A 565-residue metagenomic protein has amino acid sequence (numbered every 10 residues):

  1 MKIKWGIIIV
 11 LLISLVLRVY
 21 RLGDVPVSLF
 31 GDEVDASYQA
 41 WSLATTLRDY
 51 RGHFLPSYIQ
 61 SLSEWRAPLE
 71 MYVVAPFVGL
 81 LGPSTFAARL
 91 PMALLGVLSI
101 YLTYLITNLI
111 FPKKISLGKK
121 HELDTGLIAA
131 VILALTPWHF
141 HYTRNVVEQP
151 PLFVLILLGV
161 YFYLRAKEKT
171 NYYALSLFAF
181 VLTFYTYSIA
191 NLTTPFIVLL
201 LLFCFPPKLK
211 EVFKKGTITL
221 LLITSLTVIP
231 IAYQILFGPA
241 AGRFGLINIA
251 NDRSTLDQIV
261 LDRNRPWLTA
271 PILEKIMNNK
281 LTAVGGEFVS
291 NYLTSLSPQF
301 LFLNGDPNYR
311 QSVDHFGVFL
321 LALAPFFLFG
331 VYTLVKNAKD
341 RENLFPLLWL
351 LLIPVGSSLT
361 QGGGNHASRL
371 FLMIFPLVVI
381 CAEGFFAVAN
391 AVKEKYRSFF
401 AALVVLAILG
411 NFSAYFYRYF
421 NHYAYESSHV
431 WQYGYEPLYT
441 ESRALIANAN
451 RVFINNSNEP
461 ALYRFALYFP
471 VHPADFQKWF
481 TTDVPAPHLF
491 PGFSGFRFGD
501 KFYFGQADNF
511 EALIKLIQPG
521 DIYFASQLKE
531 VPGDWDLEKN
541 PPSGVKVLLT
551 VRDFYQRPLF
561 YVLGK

Functional and structural regions predicted by a protein language model:
K2-I259, A270-E274, T282, N291-N390: Membrane-integral, polyisoprenol-dependent glycosyltransferases of the GT-C/oligosaccharyltransferase superfamily
A36, L69, F288, Y292 (+3 more regions): Stable alpha-helical elements in mature extracytoplasmic
F140, A461-Y463, P532-G533: Short, well-ordered alpha-helical microsegments
G216-A232, S398-Y415: Internal/C-terminal transmembrane anchor helices
V313, G317, F400-L445, S457-L467 (+3 more regions): Membrane-proximal, lumen/periplasm-facing interface regions of secretory-pathway glyco- and lipid-modifying enzymes
K393-K395: Membrane interface segments of multi-pass transport proteins and intramembrane proteases
L445-S457, P519-A525: Short hydrophobic beta-strand segments
T482-K565: Aromatic/acidic, Gly/Pro-rich catalytic loop(s) in extracytoplasmic/lumenal soluble domains of multi-pass membrane
